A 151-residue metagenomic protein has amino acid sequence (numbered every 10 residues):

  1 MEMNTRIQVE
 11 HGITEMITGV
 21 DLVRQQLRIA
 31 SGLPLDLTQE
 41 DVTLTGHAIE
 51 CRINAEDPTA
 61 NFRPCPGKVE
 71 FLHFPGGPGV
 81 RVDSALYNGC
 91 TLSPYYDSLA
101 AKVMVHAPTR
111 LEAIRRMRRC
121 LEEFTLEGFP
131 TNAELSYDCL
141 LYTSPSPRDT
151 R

Functional and structural regions predicted by a protein language model:
M1-T5, F71-H73, S84, V105: Short beta-strand elements
N4-P58, D138: Active-site "cap" helix and flanking loop/linker of ATP-utilizing ligase/carboxylase catalytic domains
E40-Y96: Glycine-rich active-site loop/lid that clamps phosphate-bearing ligands
L99-P108, E123: Short, well-ordered beta-strand elements within core beta-sheets of diverse protein domains
C120-L135: Short arginine-rich
Y142-R151: Single conserved hydrophobic/aromatic residue that forms the stacking wall/gate of nucleotide- or nucleobase-binding
